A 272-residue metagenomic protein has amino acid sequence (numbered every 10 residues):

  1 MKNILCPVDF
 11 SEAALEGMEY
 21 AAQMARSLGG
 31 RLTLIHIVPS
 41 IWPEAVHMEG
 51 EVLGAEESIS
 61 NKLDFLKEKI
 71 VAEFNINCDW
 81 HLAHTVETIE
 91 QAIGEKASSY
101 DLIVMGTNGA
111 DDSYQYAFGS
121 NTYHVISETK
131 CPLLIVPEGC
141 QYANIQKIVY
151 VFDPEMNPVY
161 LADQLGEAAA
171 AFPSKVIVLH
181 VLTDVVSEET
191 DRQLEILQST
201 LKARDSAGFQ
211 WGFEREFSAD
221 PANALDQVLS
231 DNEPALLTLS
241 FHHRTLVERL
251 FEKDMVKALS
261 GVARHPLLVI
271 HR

Functional and structural regions predicted by a protein language model:
M1-G50, K147-E214, S230-L236, V262 (+1 more regions): Small/aliphatic-rich secondary-structure junction motif
I37, N108-G109, E138-C140, V181 (+2 more regions): Short, ordered loop/turn segments at secondary-structure junctions
E51-N61: A short acidic, glycine-rich active-site loop that binds or catalyzes chemistry on phosphate/adenosine moieties
K69-I103, D205-L237, H242-K257, G261 (+2 more regions): Structural beta-alpha unit
V104-T107, P132-E138, L267-R272: Short beta-strand elements of ligand-binding domains
D112-A117, V247-F251: Glycine/threonine-rich flexible loop motifs
F118-N121, R192-L197, F251-V256: Charged helix-capping and loop-helix junction motifs
F118-S120, C131-P137, E155-E167: Active-site glycine-rich loop that binds ribose-phosphate moieties when present
